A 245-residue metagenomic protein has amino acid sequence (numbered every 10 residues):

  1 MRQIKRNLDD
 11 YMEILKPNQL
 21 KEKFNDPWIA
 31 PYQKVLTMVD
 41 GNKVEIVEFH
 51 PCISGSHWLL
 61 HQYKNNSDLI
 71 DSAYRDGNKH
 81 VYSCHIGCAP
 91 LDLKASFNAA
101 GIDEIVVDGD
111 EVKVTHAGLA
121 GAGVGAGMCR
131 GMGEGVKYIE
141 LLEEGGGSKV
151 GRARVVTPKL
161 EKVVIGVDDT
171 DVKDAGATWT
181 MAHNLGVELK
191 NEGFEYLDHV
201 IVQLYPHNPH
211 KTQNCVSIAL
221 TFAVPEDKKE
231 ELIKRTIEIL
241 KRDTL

Functional and structural regions predicted by a protein language model:
R2-L245: Conserved mixed alpha/beta catalytic, RNA-binding, or beta-rich assembly cores of soluble enzyme, regulatory
